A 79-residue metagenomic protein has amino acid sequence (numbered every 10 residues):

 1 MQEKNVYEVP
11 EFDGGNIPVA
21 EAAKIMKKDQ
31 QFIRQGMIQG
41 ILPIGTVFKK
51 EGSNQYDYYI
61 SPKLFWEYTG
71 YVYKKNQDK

Functional and structural regions predicted by a protein language model:
Q2, Q55-K79: A short, Lys/Arg-enriched interface patch at domain edges and termini
N5-G36: Polyanion-binding surface elements
F12-I17, S53-I60: Short, exposed beta-strand "edge-strand" segments with a Pro/Gly-rich flavor and a Y/T-containing core
I25-Y58: Major-groove DNA-recognition helix of helix-turn-helix-type DNA-binding domains
